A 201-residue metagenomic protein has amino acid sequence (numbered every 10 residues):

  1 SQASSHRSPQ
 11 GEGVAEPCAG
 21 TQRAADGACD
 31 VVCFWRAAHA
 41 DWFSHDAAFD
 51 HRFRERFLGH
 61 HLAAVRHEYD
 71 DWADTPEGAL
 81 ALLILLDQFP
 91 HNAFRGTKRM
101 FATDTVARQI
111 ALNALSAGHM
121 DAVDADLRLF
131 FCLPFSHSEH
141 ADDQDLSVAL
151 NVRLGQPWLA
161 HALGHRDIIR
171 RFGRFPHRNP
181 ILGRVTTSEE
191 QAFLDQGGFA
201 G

Functional and structural regions predicted by a protein language model:
S1-E16: N-terminal low-complexity segments that are often proline-rich with Ser/Thr-Pro
A15-G201: Intrinsically disordered, low-complexity activation-like regions
